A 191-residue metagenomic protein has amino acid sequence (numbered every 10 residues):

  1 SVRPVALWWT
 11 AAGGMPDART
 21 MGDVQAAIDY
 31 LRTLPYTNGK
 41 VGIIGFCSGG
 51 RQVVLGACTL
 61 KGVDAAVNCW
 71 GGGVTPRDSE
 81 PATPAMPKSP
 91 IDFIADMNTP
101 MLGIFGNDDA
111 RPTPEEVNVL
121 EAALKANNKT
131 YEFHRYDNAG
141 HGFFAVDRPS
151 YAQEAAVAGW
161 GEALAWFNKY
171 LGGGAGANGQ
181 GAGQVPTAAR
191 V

Functional and structural regions predicted by a protein language model:
S1-V191: N-terminal cap/leader regions of alpha/beta-hydrolase-fold enzymes, predominantly small-molecule hydrolases
